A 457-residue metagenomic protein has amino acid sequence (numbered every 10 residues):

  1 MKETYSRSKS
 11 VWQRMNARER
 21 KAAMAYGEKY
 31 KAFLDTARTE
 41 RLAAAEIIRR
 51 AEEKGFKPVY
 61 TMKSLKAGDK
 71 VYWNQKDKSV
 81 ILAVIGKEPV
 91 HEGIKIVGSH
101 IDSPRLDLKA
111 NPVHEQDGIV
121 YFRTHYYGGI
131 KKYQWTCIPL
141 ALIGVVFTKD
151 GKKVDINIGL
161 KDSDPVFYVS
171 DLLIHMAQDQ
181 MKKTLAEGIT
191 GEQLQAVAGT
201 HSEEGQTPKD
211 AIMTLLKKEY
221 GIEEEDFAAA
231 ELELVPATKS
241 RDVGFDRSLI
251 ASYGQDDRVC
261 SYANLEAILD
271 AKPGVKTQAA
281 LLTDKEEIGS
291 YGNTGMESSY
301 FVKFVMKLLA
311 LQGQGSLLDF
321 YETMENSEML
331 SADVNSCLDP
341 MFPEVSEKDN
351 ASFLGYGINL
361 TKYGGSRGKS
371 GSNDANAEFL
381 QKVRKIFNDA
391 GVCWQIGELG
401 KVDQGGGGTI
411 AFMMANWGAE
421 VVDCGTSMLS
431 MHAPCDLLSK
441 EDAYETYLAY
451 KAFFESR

Functional and structural regions predicted by a protein language model:
M1-R457: N-terminal hydrophobic/helix-forming segments and targeting peptides
